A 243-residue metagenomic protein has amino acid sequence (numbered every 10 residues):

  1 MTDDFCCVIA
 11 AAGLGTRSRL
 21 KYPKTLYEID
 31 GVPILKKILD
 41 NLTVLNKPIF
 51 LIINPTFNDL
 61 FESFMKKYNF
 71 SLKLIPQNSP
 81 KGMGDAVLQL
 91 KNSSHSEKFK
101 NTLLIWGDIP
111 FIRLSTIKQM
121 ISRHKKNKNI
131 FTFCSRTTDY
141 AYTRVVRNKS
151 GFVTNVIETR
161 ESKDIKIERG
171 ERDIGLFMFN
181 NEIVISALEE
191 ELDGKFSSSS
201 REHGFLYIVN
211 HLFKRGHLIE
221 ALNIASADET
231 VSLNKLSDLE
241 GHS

Functional and structural regions predicted by a protein language model:
M1-L20: N-terminal nucleotide-binding beta1-loop-alpha1 segment
T2-D3, G170-S243: Conserved alpha/beta core of the MobA/IspD/sugar-nucleotide pyrophosphorylase nucleotidyltransferase superfamily
T2-F5, V32-I105, F111-S115, S122: Conserved N-terminal catalytic core of the sugar/cofactor nucleotidyltransferase
C7-I9, F50-I52, L104, F131-C134 (+1 more regions): Structural beta-sheet core signal
L14, D108-I109: Active-site metal-binding loops of divalent metal-dependent hydrolases
K21-E28: Short alpha-helical oligomerization interface
N46, F99, K126-F131, H217: Short, high-confidence coil segments that cap the C-terminus of an alpha-helix and link into the following beta-strand
I112-F196, I224: Conserved core of the sugar-phosphate nucleotidyltransferase
